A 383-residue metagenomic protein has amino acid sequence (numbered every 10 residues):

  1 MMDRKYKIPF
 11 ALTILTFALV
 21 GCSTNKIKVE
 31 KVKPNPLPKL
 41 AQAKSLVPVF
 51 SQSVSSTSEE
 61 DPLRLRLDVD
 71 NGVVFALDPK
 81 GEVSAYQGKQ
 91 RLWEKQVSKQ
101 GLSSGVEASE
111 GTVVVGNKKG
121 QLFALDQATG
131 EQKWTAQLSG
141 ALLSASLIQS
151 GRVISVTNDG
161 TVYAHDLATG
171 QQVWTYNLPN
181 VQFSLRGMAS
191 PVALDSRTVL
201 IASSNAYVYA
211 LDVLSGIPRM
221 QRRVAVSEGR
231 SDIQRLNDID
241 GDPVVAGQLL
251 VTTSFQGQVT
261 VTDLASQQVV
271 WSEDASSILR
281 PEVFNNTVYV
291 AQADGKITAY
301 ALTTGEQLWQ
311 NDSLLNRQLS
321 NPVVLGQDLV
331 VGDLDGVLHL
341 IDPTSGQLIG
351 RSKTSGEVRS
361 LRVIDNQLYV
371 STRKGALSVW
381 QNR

Functional and structural regions predicted by a protein language model:
M1-C22: Sec-dependent bacterial lipoprotein signal peptides
V20-K39: Bacterial Sec signal peptide processing site at the extreme N-terminus
K28, V32, Q42-R66, W93-S109 (+6 more regions): Extracytoplasmic beta-rich repeat domains
D78, N117, T157, S203-S204 (+4 more regions): Structural signature of WD-repeat beta-propellers
Q87-Q90, D126-T129, D166-G170, V213-G216 (+4 more regions): Short loop/turn segments that connect beta-strands within beta-propeller blades
L348, T354-R383: Blade-level signature of beta-propeller repeat domains, shared across WD40, Kelch, NHL, RCC1 and BNR/Asp-box propellers
